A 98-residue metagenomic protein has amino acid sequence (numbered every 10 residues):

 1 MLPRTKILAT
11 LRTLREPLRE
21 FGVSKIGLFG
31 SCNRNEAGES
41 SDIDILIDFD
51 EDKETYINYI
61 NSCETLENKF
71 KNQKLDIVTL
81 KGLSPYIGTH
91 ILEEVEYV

Functional and structural regions predicted by a protein language model:
M1-K25, N33-E39, D50-V98: Catalytic core of pol beta-like nucleotidyltransferases
L28: Conserved histidines in hydrophobic membrane contexts and catalytic metal-binding motifs
S41-I43: Change "...and in nucleic-acid phosphodiester-cleaving endonucleases..." to "...and in nucleic-acid processing enzymes
L46-D48: Short hydrophobic/aromatic beta-strand micro-patches that form the beta-sheet surface supporting nucleotide- or nucleic
